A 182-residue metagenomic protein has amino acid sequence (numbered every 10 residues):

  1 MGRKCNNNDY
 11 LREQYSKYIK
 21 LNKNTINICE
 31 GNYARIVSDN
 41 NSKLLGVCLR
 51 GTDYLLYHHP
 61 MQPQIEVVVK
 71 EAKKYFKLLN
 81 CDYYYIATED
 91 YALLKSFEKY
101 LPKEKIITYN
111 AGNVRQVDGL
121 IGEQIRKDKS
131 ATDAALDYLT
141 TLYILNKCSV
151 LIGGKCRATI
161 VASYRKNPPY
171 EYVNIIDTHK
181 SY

Functional and structural regions predicted by a protein language model:
M1-C81: Secretory-pathway luminal glycosyltransferase catalytic domains
V37, K73-K77, E98, L145 (+1 more regions): N-terminal cationic-hydrophobic initiation segments that often serve targeting/anchoring roles
S42-L45, D82-Y84, K105-I106, C148-L151 (+1 more regions): Hydrophobic beta-strand segments of well-ordered beta-sheets in folded domains
C48-D53, L79-S130: Catalytic donor nucleotide-activated moiety binding site of glycosyltransferases and closely related
Y57-P60, L94-Y100, A162-R165: A short acidic (Asp/Glu
H59, I121-R126, D177-Y182: Glycosyltransferase-associated regions of secretory-pathway enzymes, highlighting luminal stem/catalytic domains
M61-Q62, K127-D133: Short, flexible loop segments at the rims of nucleotide/cofactor-binding pockets, characterized by
D137-K180: A donor-sugar binding/catalytic signature common to diverse glycosyltransferases and related nucleotide-sugar
